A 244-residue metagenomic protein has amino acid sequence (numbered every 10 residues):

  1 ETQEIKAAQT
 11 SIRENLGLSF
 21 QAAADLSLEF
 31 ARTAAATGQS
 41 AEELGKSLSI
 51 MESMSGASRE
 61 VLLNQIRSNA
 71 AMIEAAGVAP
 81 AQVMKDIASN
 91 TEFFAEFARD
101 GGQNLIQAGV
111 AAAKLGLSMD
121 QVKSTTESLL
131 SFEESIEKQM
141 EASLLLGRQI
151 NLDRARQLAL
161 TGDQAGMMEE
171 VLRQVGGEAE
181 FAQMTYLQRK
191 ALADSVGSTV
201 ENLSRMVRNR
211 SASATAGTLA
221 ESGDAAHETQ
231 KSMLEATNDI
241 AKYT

Functional and structural regions predicted by a protein language model:
Q3-T244: Amphipathic alpha-helical assembly segments that mediate oligomerization or membrane-associated assembly across
